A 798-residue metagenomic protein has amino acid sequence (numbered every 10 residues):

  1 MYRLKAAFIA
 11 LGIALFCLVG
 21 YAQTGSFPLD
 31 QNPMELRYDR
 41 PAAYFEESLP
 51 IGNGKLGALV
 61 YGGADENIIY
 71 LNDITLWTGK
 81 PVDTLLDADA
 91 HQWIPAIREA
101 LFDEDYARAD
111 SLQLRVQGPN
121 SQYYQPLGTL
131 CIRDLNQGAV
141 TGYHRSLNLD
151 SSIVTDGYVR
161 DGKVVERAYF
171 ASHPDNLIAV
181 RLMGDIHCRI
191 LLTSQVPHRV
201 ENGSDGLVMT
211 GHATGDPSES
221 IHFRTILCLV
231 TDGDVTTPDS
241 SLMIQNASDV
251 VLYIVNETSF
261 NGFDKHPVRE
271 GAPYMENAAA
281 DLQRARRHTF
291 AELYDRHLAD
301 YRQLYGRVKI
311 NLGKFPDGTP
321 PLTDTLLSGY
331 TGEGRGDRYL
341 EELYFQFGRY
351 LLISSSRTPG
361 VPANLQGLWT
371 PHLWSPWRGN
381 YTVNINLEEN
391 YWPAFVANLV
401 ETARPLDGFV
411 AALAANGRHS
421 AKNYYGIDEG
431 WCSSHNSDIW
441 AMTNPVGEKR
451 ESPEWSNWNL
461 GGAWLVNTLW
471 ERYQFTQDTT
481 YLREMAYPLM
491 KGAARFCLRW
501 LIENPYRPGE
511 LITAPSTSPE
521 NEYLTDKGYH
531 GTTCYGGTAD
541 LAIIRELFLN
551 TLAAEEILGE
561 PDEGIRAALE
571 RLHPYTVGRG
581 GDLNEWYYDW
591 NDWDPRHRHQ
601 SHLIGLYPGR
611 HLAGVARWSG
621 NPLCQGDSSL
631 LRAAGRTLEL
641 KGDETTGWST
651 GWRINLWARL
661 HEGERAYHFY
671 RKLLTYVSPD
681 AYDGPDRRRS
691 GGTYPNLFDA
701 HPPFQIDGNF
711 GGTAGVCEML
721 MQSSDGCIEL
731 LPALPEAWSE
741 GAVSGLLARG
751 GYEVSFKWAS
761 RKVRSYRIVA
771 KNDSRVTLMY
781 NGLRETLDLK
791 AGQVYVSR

Functional and structural regions predicted by a protein language model:
M1-T24: Bacterial Sec-dependent N-terminal signal peptides
Q23-P453, E471-Y473, K491, L511 (+8 more regions): Aromatic-residue-lined binding/catalytic grooves and analogous aromatic/hydrophobic interfacial grooves in multimeric
R37, P362-N380, C497-E520, L697 (+1 more regions): Short, surface-exposed recognition loops and adjoining beta-strand edges that mediate ligand/DNA contacts, enriched
R335, W377-Y381, A394, K449-L460 (+6 more regions): Alpha-helix capping and helix-loop boundary segments enriched in small/acidic/polar residues
L351-I353, E389-V400, L465-D478, F496 (+5 more regions): Well-ordered alpha-helical scaffold segments within catalytic/enzyme domains
W470-T476, Y481, M485, A493-E503 (+3 more regions): Non-catalytic carbohydrate-binding regions of carbohydrate-active enzymes
R495-A554: Acidic/histidine-rich catalytic neighborhood
